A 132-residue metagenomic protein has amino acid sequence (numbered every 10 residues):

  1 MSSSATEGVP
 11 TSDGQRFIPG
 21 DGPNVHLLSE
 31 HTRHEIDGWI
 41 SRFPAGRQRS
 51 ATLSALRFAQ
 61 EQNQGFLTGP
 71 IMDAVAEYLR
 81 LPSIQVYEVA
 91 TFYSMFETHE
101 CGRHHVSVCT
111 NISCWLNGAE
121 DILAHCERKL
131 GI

Functional and structural regions predicted by a protein language model:
M1-I132: Signature of N-terminal electron-transfer/Fe-S-associated modules in redox systems
